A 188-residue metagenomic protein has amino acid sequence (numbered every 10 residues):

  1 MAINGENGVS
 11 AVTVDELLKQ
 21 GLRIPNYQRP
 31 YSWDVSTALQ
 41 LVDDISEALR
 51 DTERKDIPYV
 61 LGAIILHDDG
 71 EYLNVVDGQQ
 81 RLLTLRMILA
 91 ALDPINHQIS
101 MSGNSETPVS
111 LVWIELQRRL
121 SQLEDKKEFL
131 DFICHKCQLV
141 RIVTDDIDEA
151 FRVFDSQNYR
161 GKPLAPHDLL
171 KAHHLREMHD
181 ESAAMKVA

Functional and structural regions predicted by a protein language model:
M1-K19: N-terminal extension/subdomain marker
N4-G8, A38, E47-A188: Basic- and aromatic-enriched surface patches that contact anionic nucleotides/nucleic acids
K19-Q28: Conserved adenine-nucleotide phosphate-binding loops and their immediately adjacent elements
R29-S36: Conserved, non-catalytic sequence blocks in retroelement Pol enzymes and Pol-derived host proteins
